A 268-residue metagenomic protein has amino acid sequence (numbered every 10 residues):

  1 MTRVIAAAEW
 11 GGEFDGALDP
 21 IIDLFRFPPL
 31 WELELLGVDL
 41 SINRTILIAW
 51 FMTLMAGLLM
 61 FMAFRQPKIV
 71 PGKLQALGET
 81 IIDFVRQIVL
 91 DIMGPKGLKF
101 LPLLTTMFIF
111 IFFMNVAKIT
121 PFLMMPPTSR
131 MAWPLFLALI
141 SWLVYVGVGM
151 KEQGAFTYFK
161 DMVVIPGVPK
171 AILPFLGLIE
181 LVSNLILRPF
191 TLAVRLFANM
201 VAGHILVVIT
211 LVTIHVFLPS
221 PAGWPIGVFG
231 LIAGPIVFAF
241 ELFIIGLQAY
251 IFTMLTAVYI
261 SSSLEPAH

Functional and structural regions predicted by a protein language model:
T2-H268: Selective transmembrane helix interface/packing segments
